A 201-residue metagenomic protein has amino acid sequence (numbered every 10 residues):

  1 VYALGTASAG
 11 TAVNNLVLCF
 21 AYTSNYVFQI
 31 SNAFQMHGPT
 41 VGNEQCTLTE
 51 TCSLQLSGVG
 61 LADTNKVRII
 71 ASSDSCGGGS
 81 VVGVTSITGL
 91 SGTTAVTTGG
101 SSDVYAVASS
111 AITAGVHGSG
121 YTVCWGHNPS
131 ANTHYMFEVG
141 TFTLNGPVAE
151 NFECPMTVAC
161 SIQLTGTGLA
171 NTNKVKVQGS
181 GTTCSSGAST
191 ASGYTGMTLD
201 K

Functional and structural regions predicted by a protein language model:
V1-S24, L61-P129, A170-K201: Immunoglobulin-like IPT/TIG beta-sandwich domains and homologous Ig-like subdomains
N25-V84, A131-T190: Beta-strand/beta-sandwich contexts
